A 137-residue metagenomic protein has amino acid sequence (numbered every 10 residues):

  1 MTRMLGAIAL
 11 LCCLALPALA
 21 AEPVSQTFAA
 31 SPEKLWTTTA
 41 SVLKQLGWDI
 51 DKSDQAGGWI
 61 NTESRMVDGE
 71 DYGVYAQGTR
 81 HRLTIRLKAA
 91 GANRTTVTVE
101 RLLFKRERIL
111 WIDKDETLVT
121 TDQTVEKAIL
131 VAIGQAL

Functional and structural regions predicted by a protein language model:
M1-T2: N-terminal secretory signal peptides that target proteins for export/translocation
G6-P17: Bacterial N-terminal signal peptides
L19-L137: Ser/Thr-rich, low-complexity intrinsically disordered terminal regions
